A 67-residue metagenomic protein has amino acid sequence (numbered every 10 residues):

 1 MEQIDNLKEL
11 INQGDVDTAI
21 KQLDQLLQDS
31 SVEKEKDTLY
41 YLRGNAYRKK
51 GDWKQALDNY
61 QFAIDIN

Functional and structural regions predicted by a protein language model:
Q28-S31, I64-D65: Conserved structural position within tetratricopeptide repeats
